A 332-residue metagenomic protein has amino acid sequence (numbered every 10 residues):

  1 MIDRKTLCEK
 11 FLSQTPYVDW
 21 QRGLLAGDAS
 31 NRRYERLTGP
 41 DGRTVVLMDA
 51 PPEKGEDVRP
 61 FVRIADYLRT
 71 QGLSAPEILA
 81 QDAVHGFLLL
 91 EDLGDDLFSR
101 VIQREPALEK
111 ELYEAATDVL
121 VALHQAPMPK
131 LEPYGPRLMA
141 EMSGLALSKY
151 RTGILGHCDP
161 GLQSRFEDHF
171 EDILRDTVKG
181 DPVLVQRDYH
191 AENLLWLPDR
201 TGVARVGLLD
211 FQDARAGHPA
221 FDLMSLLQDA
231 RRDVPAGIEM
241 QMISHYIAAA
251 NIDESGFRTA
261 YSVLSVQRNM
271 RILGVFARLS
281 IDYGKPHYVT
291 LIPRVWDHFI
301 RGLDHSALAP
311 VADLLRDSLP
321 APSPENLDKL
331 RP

Functional and structural regions predicted by a protein language model:
M1-V18: Juxta-kinase regulatory segment immediately upstream of eukaryotic protein kinase catalytic domains
R4, C8, M128-L138, M142-V185 (+2 more regions): An alpha-helical support segment within catalytic cores of ATP-dependent transferases
A26, R32-R137, L145, R151-G156 (+1 more regions): ATP-binding pocket architecture of kinase catalytic cores
N31-T38, L47, E171-F221, D233: Active-site acidic catalytic loop and adjacent metal/ATP-binding pocket of ATP-dependent phosphoryl transfer enzymes
F61, E109, Y113-A116, M139 (+3 more regions): Hydrophobic packing residues in well-ordered alpha-helices of helical domains and bundles
L145-I154, A216-D253, V266-Y283, V295-L303: Active-site activation/catalytic loop segments of kinase-like enzymes and analogous catalytic loops in related
R258-A260: Hydrophobic, secondary-structure "cap" segments at the distal end of domains
G274-P332: ATP/Mg2+ or Mg2+-diphosphate-binding catalytic cores that bind nucleotide phosphates or diphosphates via glycine-rich
